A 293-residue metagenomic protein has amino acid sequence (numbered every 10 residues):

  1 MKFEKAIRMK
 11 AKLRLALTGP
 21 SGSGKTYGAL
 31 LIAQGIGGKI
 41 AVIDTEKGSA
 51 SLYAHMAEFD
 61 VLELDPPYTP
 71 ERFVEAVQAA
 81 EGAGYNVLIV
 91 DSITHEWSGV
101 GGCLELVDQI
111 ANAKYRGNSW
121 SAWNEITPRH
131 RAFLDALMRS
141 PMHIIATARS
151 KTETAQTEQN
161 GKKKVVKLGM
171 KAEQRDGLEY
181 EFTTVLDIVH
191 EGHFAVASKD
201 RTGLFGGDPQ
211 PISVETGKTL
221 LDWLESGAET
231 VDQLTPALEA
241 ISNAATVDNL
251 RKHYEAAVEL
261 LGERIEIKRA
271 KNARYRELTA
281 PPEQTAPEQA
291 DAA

Functional and structural regions predicted by a protein language model:
M1-K12, A16-G19, S23-K25, Q34 (+6 more regions): Interfaces that engage single-stranded nucleic acids at replication/repair/recombination sites
K12-G19, H55-D65, K114-A122, Q159-N160: Short, basic, glycine/proline-bearing loop/turn elements
L15, G22, A50, A79 (+2 more regions): Intein modules and their embedded homing endonuclease domains
P20, T127-G217: Phosphate-binding/switch region of NTP-binding enzymes
G28: Hydrophobic positions on the alpha1 helix immediately C-terminal to the Walker A/P-loop
G35, E46-A50, P67, I93-E96 (+3 more regions): Conserved nucleotide-binding/hydrolysis micro-motifs of P-loop NTPases
K39-V87, Y115-R116: Nucleotide-state-sensitive switch-loop elements of NTP-binding domains
V90-I126: Conserved P-loop NTPase nucleotide-binding/switch module
